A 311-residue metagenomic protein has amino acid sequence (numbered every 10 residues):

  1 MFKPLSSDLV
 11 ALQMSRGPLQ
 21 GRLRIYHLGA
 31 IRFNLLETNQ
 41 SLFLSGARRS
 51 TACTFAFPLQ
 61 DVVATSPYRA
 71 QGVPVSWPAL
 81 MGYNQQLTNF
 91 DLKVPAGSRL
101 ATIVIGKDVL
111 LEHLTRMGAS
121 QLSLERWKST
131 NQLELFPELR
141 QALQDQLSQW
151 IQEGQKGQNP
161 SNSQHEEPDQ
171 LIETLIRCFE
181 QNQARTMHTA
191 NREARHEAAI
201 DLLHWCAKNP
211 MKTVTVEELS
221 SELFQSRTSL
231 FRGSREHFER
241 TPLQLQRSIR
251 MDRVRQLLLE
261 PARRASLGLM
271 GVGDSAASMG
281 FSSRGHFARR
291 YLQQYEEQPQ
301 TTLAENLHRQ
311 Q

Functional and structural regions predicted by a protein language model:
M1-T51, A56: N-terminal low-complexity or simple alpha-helical regulatory segments that function as activation/interaction modules
F2-M14, A64-P210, T215-E217, S221-R227 (+3 more regions): Alpha-helical bundle regulatory/interaction domains
R32-N34, Q40-T88: Well-ordered mid-protein domain cores that form the structural environment of catalytic cofactors
C53-D61, S220, F231, Y291: Conserved short hydrophobic patches within well-ordered secondary structure
R195-A199, Q246-M251: Generic hydrophobic, amphipathic alpha-helix propensity
Q225, I249, R253, R290: Active-site helix adjacent to the Tyr-X3-Lys
L230, S234, F238, H286-F287 (+1 more regions): Short hydrophobic/aromatic patch on the recognition helix
